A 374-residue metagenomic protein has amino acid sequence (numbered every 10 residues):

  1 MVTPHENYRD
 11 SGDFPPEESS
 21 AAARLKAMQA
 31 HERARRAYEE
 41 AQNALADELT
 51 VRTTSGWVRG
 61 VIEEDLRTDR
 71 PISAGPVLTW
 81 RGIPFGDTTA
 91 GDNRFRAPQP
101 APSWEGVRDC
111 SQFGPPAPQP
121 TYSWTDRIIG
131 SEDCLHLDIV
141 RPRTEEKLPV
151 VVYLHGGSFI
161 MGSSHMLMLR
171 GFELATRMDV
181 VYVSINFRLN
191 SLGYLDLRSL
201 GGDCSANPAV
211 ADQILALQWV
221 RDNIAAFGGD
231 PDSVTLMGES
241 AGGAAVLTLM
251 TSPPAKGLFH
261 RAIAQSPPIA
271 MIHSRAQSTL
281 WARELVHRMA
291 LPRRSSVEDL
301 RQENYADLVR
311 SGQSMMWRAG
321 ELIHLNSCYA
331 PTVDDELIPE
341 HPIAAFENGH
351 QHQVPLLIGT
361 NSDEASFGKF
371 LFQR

Functional and structural regions predicted by a protein language model:
V2-N207, P231: Non-catalytic accessory segments of hydrolases
G156, P208-D212, S240-G243: Active-site loop->helix "elbow" adjoining a glycine-rich segment at hydrolase catalytic centers
C204-A225: Alpha/beta-hydrolase active-site loop
F227-E239: Alpha/beta-hydrolase fold nucleophile elbow
G238-A241, P253, S266: Catalytic nucleophile serine of serine hydrolases, specifically the conserved "nucleophile elbow" pentapeptide
G243-A255: Short glycine-enriched nucleophile-adjacent loop and the immediately C-terminal alpha-helix near the catalytic center
K256, Q265-R374: Substrate-access "cap/lid" subdomains that shape and gate the entrance to catalytic or ligand-binding pockets
